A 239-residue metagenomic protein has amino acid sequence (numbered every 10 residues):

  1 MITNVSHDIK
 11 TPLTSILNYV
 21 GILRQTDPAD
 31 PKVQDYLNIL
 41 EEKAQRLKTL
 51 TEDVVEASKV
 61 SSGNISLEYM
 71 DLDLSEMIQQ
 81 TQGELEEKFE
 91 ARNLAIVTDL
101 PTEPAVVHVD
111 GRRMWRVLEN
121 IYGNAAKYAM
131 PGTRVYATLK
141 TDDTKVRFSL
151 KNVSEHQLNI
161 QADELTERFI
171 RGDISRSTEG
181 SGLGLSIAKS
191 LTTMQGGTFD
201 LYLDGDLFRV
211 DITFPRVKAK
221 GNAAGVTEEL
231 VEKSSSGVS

Functional and structural regions predicted by a protein language model:
S62-L67, V106-V109: Conserved micro-motifs of the catalytic ATP-binding
E68-Q82: A conserved beta-strand-to-alpha-helix junction within the catalytic ATP-binding
M70-L72, E90, A95-A105: Conserved catalytic submotifs in the C-terminal HATPase_c
L94, G196-G197: Conserved glycine-rich
A125-A126: Short helix-loop "hinge" at the ATP-lid/N-box region of the Bergerat-fold HATPase_c
G132-T144: Short beta-strand/loop element within the Bergerat-fold HATPase_c
Q157-I170: Short conserved segment of the HATPase_c
